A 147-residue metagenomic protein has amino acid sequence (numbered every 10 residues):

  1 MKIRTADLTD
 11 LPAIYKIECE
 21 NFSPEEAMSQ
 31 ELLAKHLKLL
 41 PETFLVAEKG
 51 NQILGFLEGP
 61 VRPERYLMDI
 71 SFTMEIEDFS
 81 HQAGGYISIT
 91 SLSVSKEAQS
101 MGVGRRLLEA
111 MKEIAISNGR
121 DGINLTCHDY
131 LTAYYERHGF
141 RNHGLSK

Functional and structural regions predicted by a protein language model:
M1-I14: A short beta-loop-alpha structural element at the N-terminal edge of CoA-dependent acyl/N-acetyltransferase catalytic
K16-S29, H36: Helix-loop element at the rim of GNAT/NAT acetyltransferase active sites that forms part of the acceptor-substrate
T43-L57: Conserved beta-hairpin
F56-S93, Q99, K147: Conserved acyl-donor/pantetheine-binding loop and adjacent beta-alpha core of acyl/acetyltransferases and related
V61-E64, T126, E136, R141-K147: Conserved catalytic-core motifs of GNAT/GCN5-like acyltransferases
I87, L108, I114-H128: Conserved GNAT acetyl-CoA-binding A-motif
V94, S100-E113: Conserved acetyl-CoA-binding loop-helix of GNAT-fold acetyltransferases
